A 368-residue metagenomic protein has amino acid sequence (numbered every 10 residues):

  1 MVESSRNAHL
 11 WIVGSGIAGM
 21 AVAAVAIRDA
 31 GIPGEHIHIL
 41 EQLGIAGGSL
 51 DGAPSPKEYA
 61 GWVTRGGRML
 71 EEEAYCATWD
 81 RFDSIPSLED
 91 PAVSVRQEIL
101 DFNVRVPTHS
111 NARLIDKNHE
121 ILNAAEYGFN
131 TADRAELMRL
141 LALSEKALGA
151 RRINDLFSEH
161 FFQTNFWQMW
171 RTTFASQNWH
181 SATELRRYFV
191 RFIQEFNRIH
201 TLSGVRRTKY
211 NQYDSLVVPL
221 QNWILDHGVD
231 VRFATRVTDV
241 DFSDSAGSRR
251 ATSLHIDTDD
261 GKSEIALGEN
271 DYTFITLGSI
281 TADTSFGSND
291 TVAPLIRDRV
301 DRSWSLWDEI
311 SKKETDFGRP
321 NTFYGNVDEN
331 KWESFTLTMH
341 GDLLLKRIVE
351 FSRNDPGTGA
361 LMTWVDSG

Functional and structural regions predicted by a protein language model:
V2-A18, H38: Beta1/beta-strand and adjacent pyrophosphate-binding region of the FAD-binding site in flavoprotein oxidoreductases
V22-E35, W223, H227-V229: A short, Lys/Arg-enriched amphipathic alpha-helix followed by its capping loop at the start of a domain
I27-P56: Glycine-rich FAD pyrophosphate-binding loop
S49-G52, E184, T284-N289: Short, solvent-exposed loop/turn and secondary-structure capping segments
Y59-I99: Conserved FAD-binding subdomain of flavin-dependent enzymes
L88-Q194, R206: Rossmann-like flavin
R191-Y272, L277-G278, D290, I296-V300 (+1 more regions): Helical element adjacent to the flavin cofactor pocket in flavoenzyme catalytic cores
D257-G357: Glycine-rich loop(s) and the adjacent beta-strand/alpha-helix scaffold that form part
